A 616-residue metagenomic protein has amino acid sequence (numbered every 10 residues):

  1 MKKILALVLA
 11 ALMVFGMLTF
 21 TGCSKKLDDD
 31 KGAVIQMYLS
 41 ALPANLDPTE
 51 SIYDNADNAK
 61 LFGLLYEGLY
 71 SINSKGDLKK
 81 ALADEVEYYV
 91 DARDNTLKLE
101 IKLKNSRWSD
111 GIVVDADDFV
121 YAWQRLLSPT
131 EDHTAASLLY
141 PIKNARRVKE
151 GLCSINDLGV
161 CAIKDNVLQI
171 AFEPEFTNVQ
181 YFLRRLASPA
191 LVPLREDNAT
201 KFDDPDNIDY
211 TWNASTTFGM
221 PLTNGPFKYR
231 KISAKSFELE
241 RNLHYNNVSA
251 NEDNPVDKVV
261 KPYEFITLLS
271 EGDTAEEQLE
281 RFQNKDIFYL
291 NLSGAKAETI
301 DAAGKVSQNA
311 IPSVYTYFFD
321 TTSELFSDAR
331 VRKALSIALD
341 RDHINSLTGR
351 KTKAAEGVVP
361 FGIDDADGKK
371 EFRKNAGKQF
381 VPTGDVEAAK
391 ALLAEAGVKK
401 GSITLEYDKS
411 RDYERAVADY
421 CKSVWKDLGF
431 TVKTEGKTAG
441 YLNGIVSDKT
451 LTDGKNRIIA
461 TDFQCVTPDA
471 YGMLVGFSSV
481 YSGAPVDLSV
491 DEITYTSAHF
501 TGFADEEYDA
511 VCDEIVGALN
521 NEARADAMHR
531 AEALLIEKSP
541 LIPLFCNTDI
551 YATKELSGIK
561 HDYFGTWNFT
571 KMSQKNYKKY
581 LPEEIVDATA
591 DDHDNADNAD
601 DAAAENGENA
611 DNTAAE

Functional and structural regions predicted by a protein language model:
Y38-A92, L222: N-terminal lobe/hinge region of extracytoplasmic solute-binding protein
E85-L138, L325-S327: Aromatic- and charge-enriched surface segment that lines or borders ligand/interaction sites
D115-A122, D165-Q169, Y263-E264, N284 (+3 more regions): Alpha-helical secondary-structure segments
A135-D203: Surface-exposed binding/hinge segments that line and control ligand-binding clefts or catalytic entry sites
E175-F176, L183-Y263: Gly/Pro-rich hinge or "lid" segments in bacterial periplasmic/extracellular proteins
S215, K235, Y245-T299: Ligand-site clamp/hinge motif
S236, A338-G368, Y413-K422, K449-D600 (+1 more regions): Detector for C-terminal structural segments
R350-E395, K409-E414: Structural transition elements
